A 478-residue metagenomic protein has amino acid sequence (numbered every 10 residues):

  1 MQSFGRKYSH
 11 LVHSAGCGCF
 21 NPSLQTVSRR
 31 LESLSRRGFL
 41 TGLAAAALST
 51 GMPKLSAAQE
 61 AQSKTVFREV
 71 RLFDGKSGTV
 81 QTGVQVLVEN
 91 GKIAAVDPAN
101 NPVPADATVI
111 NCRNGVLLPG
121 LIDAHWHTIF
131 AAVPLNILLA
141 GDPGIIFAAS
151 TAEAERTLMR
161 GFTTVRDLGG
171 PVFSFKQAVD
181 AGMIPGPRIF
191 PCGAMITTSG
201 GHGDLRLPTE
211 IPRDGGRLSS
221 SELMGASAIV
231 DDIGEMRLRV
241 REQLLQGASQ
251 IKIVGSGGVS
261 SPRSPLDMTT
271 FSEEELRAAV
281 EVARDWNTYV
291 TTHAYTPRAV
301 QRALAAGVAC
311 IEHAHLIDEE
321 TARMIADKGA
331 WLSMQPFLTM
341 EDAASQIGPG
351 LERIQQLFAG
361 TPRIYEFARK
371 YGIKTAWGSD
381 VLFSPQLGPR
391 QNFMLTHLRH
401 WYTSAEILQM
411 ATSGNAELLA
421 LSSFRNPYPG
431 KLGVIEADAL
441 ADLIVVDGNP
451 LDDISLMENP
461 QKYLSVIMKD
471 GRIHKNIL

Functional and structural regions predicted by a protein language model:
M1-L34, A45: N-terminal secretory signal peptides
S33-G38, A47-S63: N-terminal twin-arginine translocation
L43, K54, L72, S77-L118: Histidine-rich, glycine-flanked metal-binding segment
G115-A181, S199-L207, E274, A306: Metal-associated gating/positioning segment near the N- to mid-region
G141, D285, A359-P450: His/Asp/Glu-enriched, well-ordered alpha-helical/loop segment that forms or immediately abuts the divalent-metal
A149-F175, G186-M195, A248-S261, Y289 (+3 more regions): Divalent metal-dependent hydrolysis catalytic cores, especially in the metallo-beta-lactamase
P171, D180-R302: Histidine/acidic-residue-rich, glycine-tolerant segments that coordinate divalent metal ions
S199, V254-R363, K370, K374-A376 (+2 more regions): Active-site core of metal-dependent hydrolases
